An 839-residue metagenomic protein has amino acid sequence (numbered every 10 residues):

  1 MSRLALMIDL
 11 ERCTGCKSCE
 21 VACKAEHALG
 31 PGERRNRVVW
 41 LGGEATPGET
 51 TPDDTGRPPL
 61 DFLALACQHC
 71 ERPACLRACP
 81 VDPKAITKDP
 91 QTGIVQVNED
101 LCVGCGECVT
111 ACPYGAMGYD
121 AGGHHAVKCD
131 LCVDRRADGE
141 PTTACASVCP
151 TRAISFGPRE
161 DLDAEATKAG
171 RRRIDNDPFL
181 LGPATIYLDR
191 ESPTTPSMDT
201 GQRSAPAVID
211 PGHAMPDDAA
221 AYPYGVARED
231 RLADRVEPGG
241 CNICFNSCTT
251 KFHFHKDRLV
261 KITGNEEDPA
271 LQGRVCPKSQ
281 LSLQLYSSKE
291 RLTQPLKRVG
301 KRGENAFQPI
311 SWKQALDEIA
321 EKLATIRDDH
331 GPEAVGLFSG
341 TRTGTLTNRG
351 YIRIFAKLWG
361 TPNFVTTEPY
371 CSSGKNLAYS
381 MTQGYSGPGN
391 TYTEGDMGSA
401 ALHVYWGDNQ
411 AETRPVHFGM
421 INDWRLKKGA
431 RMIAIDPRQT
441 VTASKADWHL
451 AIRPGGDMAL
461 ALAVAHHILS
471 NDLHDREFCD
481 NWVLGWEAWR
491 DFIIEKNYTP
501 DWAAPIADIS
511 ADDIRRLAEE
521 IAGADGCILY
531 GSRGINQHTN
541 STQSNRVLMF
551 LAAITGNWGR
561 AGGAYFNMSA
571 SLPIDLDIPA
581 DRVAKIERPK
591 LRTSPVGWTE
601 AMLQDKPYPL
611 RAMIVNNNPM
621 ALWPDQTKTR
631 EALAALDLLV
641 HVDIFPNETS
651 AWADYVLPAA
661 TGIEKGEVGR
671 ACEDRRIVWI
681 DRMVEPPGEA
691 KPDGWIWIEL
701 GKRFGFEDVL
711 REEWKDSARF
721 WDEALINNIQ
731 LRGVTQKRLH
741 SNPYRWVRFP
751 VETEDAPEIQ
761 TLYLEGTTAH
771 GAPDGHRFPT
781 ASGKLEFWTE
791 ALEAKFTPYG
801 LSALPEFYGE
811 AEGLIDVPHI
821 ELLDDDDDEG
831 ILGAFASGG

Functional and structural regions predicted by a protein language model:
M1-R34, V38-T51, T55-L60, I86-G93 (+9 more regions): N-terminal export/assembly segments and adjacent metallocofactor-ligating motifs of anaerobic energy-metabolism
D9-L10, E99, G336-G344, P505-I509 (+2 more regions): Conserved short loop/turn motifs at secondary-structure junctions
C75-A144, A153-E160: Inter-heme linker and motif-flanking segments adjacent to c-type heme-binding CXXCH motifs in c-type cytochromes
R228-D230, V236-G239, N246, K628 (+3 more regions): Phosphate/diphosphate-binding loops
R298-Q314, N471-A511, M683-W788: N-terminal leader/propeptide and maturation segments of large enzyme subunits in energy/redox metabolism and hydrolases
I352-D423, K428-I435, T442, M458-L462 (+4 more regions): Extended redox/cofactor-interaction regions of prokaryotic respiratory oxidoreductases
S444-I452, E664, R675-P687: Short beta-alpha connecting loops at secondary-structure transitions that line or flank enzyme active sites
V464, V483-V596: Active-site phosphate/pyrophosphate-binding segments
